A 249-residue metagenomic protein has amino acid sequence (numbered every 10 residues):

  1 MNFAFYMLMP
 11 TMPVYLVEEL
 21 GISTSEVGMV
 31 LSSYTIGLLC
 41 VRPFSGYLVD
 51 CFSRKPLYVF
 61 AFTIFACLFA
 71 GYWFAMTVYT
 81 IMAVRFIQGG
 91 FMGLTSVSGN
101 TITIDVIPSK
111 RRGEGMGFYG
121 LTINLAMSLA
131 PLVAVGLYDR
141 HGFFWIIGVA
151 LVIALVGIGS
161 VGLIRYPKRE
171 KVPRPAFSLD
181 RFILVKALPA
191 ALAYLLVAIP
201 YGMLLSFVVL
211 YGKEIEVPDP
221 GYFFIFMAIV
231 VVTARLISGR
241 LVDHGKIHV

Functional and structural regions predicted by a protein language model:
M1-L20, S25-G28, I199-Y211, F223: Helix-loop boundary and gating motifs at the non-cytosolic
G21, S53, F74-Y79, K246: Helix-breaking motifs and short loop linkers at transmembrane-helix boundaries and internal kinks in secondary membrane
T35-P43, M127-S128, V231-V232, L236: Residue-level signature of mid-helix packing/kink "hotspots" within the transmembrane helices of 12-pass Major
C40-M76: Conserved MFS/SLC helix-loop-helix module at the cytosolic interface between two early adjacent transmembrane helices
Y79-R85, A190: Short hydrophobic/alpha-helical segments at membrane-entry points of transmembrane helices in Major Facilitator
V84-L121: Cytoplasmic helix-loop-helix junction between adjacent transmembrane helices in 12-TM secondary transporters
L151-E170: C-terminal membrane-cytosol helix-exit motif in multi-pass small-molecule transporters
I164-Y194: Juxtamembrane intracellular "pre-TM" segments in multi-pass secondary transporters
